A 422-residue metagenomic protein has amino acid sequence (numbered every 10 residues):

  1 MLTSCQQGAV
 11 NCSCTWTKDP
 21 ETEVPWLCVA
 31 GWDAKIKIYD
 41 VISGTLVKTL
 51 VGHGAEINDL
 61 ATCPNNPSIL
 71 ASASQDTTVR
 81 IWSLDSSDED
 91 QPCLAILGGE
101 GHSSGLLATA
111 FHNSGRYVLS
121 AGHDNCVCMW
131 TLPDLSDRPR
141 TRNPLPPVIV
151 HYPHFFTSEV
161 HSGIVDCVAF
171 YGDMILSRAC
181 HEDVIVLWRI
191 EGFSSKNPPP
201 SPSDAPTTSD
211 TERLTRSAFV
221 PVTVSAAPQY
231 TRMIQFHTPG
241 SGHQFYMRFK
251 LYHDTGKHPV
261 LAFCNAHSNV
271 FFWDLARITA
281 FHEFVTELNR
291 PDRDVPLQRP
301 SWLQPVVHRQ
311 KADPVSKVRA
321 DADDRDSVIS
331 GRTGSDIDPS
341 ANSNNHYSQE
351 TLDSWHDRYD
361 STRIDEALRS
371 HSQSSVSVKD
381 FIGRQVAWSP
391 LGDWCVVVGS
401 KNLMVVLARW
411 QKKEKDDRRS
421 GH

Functional and structural regions predicted by a protein language model:
M1-N65, I69, A73, R80-L84 (+8 more regions): WD40 beta-propeller repeat fold
C12, L27-T45, Q75, V79-S86 (+5 more regions): Acidic/polar, low-complexity linker and loop regions
G54-E56, A61-D254: WD40 beta-propeller repeat blades
W82-L84, W130-L132, W273, R332 (+2 more regions): Predominantly extracellular/luminal cell-surface or secreted proteins
H102, F155-V165, A205-Y252, V285-A387: Conserved blade-ending motifs and adjacent loop-strand segments that build the rim/top face of beta-propeller domains
L275, R419-H422: A positional/structural detector of protein chain ends, strongest at the extreme C-terminus and weakly at the extreme
K415-D417: Short, Lys/Arg-enriched, Gly/Pro-containing loop segments at transmembrane-helix junctions of multi-pass membrane
